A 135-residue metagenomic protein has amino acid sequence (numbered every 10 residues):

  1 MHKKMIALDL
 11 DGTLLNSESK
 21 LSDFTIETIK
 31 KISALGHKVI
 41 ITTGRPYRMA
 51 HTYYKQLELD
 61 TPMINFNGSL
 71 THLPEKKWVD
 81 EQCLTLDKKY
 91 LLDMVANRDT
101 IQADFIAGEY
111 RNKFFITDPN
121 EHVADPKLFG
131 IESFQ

Functional and structural regions predicted by a protein language model:
M1-K3, I26: Short, small/polar residue-rich loop motifs at catalytic or cofactor-binding pockets
K3-S19, I41: Asp-based phosphoryl-transfer active-site loop
S19-K20, I26, F134: Short capping/connector residues at structural and topological boundaries
D23-P126: Active-site phosphate-binding/coordination module
P126-Q135: Short, intrinsically disordered, charge-balanced linker/junction segments flanking boundaries in proteins
